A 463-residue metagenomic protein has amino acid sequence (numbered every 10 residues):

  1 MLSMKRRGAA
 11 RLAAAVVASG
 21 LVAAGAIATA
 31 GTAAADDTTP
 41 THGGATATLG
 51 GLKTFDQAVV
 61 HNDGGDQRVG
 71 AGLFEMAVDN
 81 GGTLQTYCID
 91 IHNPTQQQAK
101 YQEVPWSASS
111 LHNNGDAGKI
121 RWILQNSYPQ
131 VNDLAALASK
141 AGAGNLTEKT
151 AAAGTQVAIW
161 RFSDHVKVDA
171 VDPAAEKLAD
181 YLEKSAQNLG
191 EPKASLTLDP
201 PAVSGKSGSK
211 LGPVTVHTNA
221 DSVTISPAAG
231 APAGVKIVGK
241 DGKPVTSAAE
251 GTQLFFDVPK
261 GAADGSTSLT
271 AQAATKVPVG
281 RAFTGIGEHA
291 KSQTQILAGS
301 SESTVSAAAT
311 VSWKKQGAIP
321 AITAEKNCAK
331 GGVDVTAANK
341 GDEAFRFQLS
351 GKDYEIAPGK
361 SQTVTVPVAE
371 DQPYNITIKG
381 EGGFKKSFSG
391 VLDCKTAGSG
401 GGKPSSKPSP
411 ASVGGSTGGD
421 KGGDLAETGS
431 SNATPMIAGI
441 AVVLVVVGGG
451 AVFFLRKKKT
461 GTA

Functional and structural regions predicted by a protein language model:
M1-D36, P435-K459: Secretory targeting and sorting signals
L2-R6, P404-L444, T460-A463: Extracellular Ser/Thr-rich, low-complexity/disordered mucin-like segments
T29, D221, G265, G341-E343: Short loop/turn segments at connectors of secondary-structure elements within structured domains
D36-V166, D172-N188: Short, surface-exposed polybasic-aromatic patches that bind anionic ligands, especially phosphate groups
G64-R68, G81, V203-S207, A248 (+1 more regions): Short, ordered beta-strand-loop transition motifs
K167-I319: Acidic/charged, solvent-exposed loop-and-adjacent secondary-structure segments enriched in E/D, K/R, S/T, and G/P
G261, K276-G423: Membrane-proximal extracellular "stem/stalk" segments of glycoproteins immediately N-terminal to a transmembrane helix
A337-G359, E427-A463: Conserved, compact domain cores that house catalytic/ligand-binding motifs in diverse enzymes and effector modules
